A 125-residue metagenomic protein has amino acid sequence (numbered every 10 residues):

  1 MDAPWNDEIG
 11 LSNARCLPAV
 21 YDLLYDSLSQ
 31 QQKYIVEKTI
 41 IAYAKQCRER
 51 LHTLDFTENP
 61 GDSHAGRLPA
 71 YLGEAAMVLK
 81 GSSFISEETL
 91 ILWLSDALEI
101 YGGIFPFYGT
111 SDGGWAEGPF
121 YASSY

Functional and structural regions predicted by a protein language model:
M1-Y125: Aromatic-lined, polymer-binding surfaces characteristic of secreted/periplasmic polysaccharide-degrading enzymes
